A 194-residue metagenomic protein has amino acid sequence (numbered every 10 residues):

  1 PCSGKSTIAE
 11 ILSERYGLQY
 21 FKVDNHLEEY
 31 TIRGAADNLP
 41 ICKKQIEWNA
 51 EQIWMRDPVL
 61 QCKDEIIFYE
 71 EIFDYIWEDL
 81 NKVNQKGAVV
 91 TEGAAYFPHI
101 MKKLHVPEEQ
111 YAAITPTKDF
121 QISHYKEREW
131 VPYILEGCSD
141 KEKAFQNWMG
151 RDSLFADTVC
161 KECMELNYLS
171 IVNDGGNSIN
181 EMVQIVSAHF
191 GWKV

Functional and structural regions predicted by a protein language model:
C2-S3: ATP-binding Walker
S6: Walker A/P-loop
E14-K63: Conserved substrate/cofactor phosphate-moiety recognition/catalytic segment in nucleotide-dependent phosphotransferases
I46-L60, R128-F145: A solvent-exposed, charged loop/short amphipathic helix patch at secondary-structure junctions
E65-K86: Phosphate-binding/switch loop-helix module in NTP-utilizing enzymes
L80-N84, T91-G137: ATP-dependent NMP and nucleoside kinases share a basic, alpha-helical "lid"
L154-V194: NTP-dependent small-molecule kinase module
